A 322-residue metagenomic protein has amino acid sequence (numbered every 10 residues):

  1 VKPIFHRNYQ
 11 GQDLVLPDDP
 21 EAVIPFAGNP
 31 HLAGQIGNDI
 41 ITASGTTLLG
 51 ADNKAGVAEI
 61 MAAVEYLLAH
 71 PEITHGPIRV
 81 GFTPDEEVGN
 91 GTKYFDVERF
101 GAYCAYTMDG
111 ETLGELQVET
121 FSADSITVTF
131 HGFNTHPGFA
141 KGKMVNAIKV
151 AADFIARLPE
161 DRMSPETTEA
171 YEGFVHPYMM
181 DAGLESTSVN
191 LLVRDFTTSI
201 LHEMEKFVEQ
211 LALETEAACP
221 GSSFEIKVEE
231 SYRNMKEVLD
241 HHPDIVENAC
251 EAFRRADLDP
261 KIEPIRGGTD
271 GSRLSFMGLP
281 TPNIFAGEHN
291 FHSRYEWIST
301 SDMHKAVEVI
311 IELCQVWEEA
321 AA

Functional and structural regions predicted by a protein language model:
P3-H6, Q10, L14-V15, V23-A33 (+6 more regions): Midchain, well-structured core segments that form catalytic/ion-binding scaffolds
T42-A43, V80-F82, Y106-M108, I262-P264 (+1 more regions): General beta-strand structural signal in soluble alpha/beta enzymes
N53-H70: Active-site-proximal alpha-helical scaffold in enzymes
V57-A58, G89-T92, H292-S293: Short glycine/serine/threonine-rich phosphate/pyrophosphate-binding segments that cradle anionic phosphate groups
E65-E87: Short helix-loop-beta-strand segments that form the rim/entrance of peptidase-like active sites
H75, H136-P137, H289-S293: Histidine-centered active-site/metal-ligand motif
I148-A322: Metal-dependent amide/peptide-bond hydrolase catalytic core, centered on the "pita-bread" metallohydrolase fold
